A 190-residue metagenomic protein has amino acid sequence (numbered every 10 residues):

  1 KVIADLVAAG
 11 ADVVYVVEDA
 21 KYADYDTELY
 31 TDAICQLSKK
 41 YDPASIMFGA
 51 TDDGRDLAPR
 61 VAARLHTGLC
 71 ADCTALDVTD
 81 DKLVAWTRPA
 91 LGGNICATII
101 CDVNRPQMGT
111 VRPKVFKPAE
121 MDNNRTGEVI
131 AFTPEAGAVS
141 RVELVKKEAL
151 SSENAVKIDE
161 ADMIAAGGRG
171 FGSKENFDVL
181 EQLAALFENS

Functional and structural regions predicted by a protein language model:
K1-S190: N-terminal glycine-rich FAD/FM-binding segment characteristic of electron-transfer flavoproteins
